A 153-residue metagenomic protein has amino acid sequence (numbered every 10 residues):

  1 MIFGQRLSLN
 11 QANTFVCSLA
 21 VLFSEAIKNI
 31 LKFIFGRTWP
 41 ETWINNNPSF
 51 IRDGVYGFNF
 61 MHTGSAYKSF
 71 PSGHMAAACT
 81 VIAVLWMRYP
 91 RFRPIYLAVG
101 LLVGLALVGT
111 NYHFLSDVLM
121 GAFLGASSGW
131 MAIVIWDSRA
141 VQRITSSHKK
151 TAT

Functional and structural regions predicted by a protein language model:
I2-I34: Interfacial segments of alpha-helical transmembrane regions
Q5-R6, F33-T42, Y112, V134-R143: Membrane-interface elements of multi-pass transporters and channels
N10-N13, N29, N45-N47, N59 (+1 more regions): Detector for Asparagine
N13-C17, P40, R93, V118: Alpha-helical transmembrane segments and their helix-entry boundary regions
V16-V21, N45-N46, V118-A122: Alpha-helical transmembrane segments of multi-pass membrane proteins, especially transporters and channels
I27, W39, P90-P94: Amphipathic alpha-helical protein-protein interaction surfaces
G36-V55: Juxtamembrane non-transmembrane "cap" segments at the membrane-aqueous interface of multi-pass membrane proteins
F50-T153: Membrane-embedded catalytic cores of phosphoryl/pyrophosphoryl-handling enzymes
